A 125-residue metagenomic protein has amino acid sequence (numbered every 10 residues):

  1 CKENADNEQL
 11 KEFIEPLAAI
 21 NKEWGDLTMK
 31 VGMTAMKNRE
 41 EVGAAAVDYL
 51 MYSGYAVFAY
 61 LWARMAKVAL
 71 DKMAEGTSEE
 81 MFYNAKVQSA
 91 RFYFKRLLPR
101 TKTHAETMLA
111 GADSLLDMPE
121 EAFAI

Functional and structural regions predicted by a protein language model:
K2-I125: C-terminal amphipathic alpha-helical interaction region
